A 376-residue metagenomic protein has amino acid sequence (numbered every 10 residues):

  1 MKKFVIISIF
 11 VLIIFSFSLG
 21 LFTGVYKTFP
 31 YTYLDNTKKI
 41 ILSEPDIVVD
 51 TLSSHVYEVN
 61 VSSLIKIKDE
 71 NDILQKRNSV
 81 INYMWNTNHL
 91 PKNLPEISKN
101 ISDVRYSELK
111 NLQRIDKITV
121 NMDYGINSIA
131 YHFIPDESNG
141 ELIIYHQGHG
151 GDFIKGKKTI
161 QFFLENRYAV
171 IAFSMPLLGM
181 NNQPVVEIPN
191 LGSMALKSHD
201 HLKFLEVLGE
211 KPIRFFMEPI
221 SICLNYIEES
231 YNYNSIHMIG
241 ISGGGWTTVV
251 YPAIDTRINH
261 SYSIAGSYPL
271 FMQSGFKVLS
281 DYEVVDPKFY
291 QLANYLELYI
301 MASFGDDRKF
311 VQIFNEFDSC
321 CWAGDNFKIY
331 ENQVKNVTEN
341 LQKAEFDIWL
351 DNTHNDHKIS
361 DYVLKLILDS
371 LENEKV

Functional and structural regions predicted by a protein language model:
M1-F15: N-terminal Sec-pathway targeting helices
S16-K39: Membrane-interface motif at the C-terminal end of an N-terminal transmembrane signal
K92-E137: N-terminal cap/lid segment of alpha/beta-hydrolase-fold proteins
A130-H132, N139-G148: Short beta-strand element of the alpha/beta-hydrolase
G148-E218: Cap/lid segment of the alpha/beta-hydrolase catalytic domain
S221-Y282: Primarily recognizes the serine-hydrolase "nucleophile elbow" in alpha/beta-hydrolase and SGNH/GDSL folds
P269-E339: The feature captures the conserved acid-bearing segment of alpha/beta-hydrolase catalytic domains
N332-V376: C-terminal catalytic histidine-bearing segment of alpha/beta-hydrolase fold enzymes
